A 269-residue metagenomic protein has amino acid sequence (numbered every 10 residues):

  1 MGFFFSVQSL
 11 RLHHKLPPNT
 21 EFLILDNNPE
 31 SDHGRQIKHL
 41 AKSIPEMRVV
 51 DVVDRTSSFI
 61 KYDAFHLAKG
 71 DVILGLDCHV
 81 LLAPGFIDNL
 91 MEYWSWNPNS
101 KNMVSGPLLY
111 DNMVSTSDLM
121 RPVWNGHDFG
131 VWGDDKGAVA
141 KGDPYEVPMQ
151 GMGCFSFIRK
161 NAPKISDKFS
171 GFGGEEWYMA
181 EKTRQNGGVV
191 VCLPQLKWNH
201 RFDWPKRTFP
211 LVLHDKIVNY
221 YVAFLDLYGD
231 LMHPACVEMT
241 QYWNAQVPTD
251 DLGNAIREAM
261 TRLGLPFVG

Functional and structural regions predicted by a protein language model:
V7-N19: Short, acidic, metal-binding catalytic loop of nucleotide-sugar glycosyltransferases
L23-I37: A conserved acidic beta->alpha catalytic loop
V52-A68: Glycine-rich, basic loop-to-helix element that forms the pyrophosphate-binding segment of sugar-nucleotide handling
I73: Short aromatic/hydrophobic "clamp" motif used to bind/position activated sugar donors
L81, G85-H127: Conserved donor NDP-sugar-binding/catalytic core segment of glycosyltransferases
N89-M91, G153-F155, N161-K164, S170-L196: A short, conserved alpha-helix in the catalytic core of glycosyltransferases
D134-S156, D215: A recurrent flexible, glycine/aromatic-enriched loop bordering the glycosyltransferase active site that acts as
P148-M152, P210-G269: Terminal low-complexity segments of carbohydrate-biosynthetic enzymes
